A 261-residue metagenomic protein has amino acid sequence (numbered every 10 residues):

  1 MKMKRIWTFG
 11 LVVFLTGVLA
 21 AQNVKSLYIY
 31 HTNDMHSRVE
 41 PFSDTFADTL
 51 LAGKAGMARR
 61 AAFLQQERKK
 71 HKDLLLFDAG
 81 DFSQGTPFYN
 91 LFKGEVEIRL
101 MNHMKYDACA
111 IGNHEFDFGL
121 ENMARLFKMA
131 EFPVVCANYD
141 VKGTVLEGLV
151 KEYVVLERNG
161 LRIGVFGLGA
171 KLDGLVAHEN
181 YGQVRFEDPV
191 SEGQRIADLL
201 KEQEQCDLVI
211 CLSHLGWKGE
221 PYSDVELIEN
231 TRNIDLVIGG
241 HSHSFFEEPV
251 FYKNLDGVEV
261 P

Functional and structural regions predicted by a protein language model:
M1-S26: Bacterial Sec-dependent N-terminal signal peptides
A21-P261: Acidic, metal/ion-coordinating pockets
